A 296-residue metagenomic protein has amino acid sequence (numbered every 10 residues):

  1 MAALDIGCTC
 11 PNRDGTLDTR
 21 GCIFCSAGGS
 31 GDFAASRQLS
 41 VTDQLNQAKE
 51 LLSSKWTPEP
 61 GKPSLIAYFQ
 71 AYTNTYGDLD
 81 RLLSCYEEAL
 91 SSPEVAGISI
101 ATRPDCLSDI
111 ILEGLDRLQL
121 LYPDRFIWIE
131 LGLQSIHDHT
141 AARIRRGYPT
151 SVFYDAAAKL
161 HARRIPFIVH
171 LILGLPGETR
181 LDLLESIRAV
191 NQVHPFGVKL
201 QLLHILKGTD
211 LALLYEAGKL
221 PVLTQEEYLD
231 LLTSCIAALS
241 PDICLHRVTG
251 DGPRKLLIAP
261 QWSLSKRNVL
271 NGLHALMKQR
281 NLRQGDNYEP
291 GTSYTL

Functional and structural regions predicted by a protein language model:
M1-D43: Canonical Radical SAM [4Fe-4S] cluster-binding loop centered on the CxxxCxxC motif and its immediate flanking residues
C22, E88-V95, E185-K199, V269-Q284: Structural recognition of alpha->loop->beta junctions
G28-A48, L52, W56-L79, E94-L107 (+2 more regions): Core AdoMet radical
S40, G77, R81, I144-V152 (+3 more regions): Alpha-helix N-cap and loop-to-helix initiation/capping positions
K49, S53, L115-P123, A157-A162 (+1 more regions): Surface-exposed amphipathic alpha-helices with a cationic face
L79-E87, S108-Q119, L183: Distinct, well-ordered alpha-helical segments
S151-D210, E226-T249: Conserved C-terminal portion of the radical SAM core fold that forms the substrate/S-adenosylmethionine-binding
G197, I205-L296: Auxiliary Fe-S-binding modules of radical SAM enzymes
